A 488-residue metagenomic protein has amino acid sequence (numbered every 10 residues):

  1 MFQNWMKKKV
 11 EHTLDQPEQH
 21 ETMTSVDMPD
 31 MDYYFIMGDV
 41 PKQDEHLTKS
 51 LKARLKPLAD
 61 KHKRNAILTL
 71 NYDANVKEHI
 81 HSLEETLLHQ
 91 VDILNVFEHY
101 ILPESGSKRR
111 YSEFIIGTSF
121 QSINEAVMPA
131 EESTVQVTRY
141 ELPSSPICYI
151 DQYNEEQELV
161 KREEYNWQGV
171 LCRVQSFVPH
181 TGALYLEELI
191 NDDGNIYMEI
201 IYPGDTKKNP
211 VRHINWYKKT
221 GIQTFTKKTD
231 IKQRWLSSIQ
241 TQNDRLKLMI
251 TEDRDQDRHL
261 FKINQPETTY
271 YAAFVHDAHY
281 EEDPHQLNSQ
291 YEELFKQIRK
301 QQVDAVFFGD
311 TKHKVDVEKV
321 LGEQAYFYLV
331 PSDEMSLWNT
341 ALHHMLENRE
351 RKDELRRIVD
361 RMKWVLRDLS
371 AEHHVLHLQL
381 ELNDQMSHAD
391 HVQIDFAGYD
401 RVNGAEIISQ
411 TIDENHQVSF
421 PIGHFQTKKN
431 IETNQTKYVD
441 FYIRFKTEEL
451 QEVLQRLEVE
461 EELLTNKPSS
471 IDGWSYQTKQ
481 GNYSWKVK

Functional and structural regions predicted by a protein language model:
F2-R109: N-terminal subdomain of nucleotide-sugar transferases
F114-K227: Repetitive, compositionally biased segments used for assembly/scaffolding
S122-A126, E131-T134, R351-K488: Basic, ligand-binding patches in group-transfer machinery, especially extracytoplasmic/periplasmic segments
L236-N243, Q286-A305: Membrane-proximal helix-turn-helix segments that form the acceptor-binding/catalytic region of lipid-linked
S238-Q256: Short N-terminal targeting/anchoring amphipathic segment
N264-E281: Active-site proximal beta-strand in glycosyltransferases
V303-Q324: A short, active-site helix/loop in glycosyltransferases that binds the activated sugar's phosphate group
W338-L355: C-terminal alpha-helical cap of glycosyltransferases
